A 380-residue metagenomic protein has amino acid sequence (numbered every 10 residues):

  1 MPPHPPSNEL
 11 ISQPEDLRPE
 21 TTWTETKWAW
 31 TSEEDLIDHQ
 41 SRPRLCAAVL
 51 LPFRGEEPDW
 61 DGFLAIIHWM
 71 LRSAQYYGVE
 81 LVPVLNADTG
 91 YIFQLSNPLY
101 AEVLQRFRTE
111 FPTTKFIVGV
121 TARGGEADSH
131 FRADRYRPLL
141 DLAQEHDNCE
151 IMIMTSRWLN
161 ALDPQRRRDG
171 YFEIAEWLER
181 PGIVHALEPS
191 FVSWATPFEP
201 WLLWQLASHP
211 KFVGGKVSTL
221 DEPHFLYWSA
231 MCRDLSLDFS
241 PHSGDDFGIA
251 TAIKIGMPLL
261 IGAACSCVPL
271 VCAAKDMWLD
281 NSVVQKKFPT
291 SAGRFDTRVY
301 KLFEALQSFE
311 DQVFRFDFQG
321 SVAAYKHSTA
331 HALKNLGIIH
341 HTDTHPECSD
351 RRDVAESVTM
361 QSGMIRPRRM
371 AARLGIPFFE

Functional and structural regions predicted by a protein language model:
P6-L36, R44-P52, S73-Y77, M257 (+1 more regions): C-terminal alpha-helical cap/extension of soluble enzyme domains
L10-P197, S349-R352: Active-site beta->alpha loop and helix N-cap motifs at the rims of alpha/beta catalytic domains
E20-T26, I37, G170-W177, W228-P241 (+1 more regions): A short, hydrophobic/aromatic-rich structural module that often spans a beta strand with its adjoining loop
D59-I66, L99, V103, R132-R135 (+10 more regions): General structural feature for long, well-ordered alpha-helical segments within catalytic domains of soluble enzymes
R106, E173, Q205, Y227 (+2 more regions): Alpha-helical scaffold segments in soluble metabolic enzymes
W177-V322: Catalytic alpha/beta core domains of metabolic enzymes, predominantly
